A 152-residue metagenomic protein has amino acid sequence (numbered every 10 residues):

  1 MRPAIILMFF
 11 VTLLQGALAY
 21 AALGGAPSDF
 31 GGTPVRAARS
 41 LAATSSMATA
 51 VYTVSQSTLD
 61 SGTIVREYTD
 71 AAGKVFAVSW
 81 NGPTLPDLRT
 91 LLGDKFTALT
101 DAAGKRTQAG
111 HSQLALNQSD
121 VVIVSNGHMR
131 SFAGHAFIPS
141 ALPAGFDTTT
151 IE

Functional and structural regions predicted by a protein language model:
M1-R2: N-terminal secretory signal peptides that target proteins for export/translocation
I5-L13: Sec-dependent N-terminal signal peptides
L14-A19: N-terminal signal peptide c-region/cleavage motif recognized by signal peptidases
A21-N81, R89: N-terminal secretory signal peptides
T69-A109: Mature extracytoplasmic domains of secretory-pathway proteins
K95-E152: Helix-rich interaction surfaces within compact, conserved domain-sized segments that mediate assembly or partner
